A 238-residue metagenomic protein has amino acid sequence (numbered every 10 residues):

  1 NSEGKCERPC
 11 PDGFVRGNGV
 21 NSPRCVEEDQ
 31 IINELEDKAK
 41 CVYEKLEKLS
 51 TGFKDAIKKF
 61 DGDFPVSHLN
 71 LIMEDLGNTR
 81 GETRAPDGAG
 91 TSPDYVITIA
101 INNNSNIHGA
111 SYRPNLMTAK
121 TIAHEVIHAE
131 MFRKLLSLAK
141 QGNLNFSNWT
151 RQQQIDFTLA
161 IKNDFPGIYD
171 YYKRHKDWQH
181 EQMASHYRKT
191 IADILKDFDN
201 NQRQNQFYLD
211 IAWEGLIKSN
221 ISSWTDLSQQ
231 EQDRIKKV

Functional and structural regions predicted by a protein language model:
N1, D12-G17: Extracellular disulfide-bonded cysteine-rich modules/repeats
G4-P11, P23-C25: Extracellular cysteine-rich, disulfide-stabilized repeat modules
E27-L46: Boundary/junction segments of secreted and surface-exposed precursor proteins
K40-D94: Auxiliary, metal-adjacent structural segments of Zn-dependent hydrolase domains
G52, M117-T121, H186, T190: Extracytoplasmic/secreted proteins, especially bacterial periplasmic and envelope-associated proteins
E82-A119, V126-F132: Active-site scaffold of zinc-dependent metalloenzymes
R133-S137: Short hydrophobic alpha-helical membrane-entry/anchor segments
L144-V238: Metalloprotease/metallohydrolase-associated module, dominated by Zn2+-dependent proteases
